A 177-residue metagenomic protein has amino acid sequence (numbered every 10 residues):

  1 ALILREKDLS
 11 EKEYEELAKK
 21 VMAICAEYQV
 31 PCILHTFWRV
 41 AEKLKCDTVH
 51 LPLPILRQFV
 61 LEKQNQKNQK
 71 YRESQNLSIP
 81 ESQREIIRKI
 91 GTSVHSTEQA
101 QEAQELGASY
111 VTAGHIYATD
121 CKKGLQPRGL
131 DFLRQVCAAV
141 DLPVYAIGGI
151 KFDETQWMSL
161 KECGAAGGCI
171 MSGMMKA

Functional and structural regions predicted by a protein language model:
A1-N65, N76: N-terminal active-site wall of soluble small-molecule enzyme domains
L2, A41, A103, V111 (+3 more regions): Conserved, mostly hydrophobic/aromatic
L2-L4, C32-L34, V49-L51, I90-T92 (+3 more regions): Hydrophobic faces of well-ordered beta-strands that scaffold small-molecule active sites in alpha/beta enzyme cores
E15-I33, R88-H95, Q126-A146: Alpha-helix-loop-beta-strand connector modules within alpha/beta enzyme cores
C32-D47, H95-L106, Y145-A146, I150-G168: Catalytic cores of alpha/beta
P52-L61, T112-G124, G149-F152, W157-A177: Glycine-rich phosphate-binding active-site loops on the catalytic face of alpha/beta enzymes
Q69, Q75-E85: Intrinsically disordered, low-complexity proline-rich regions
I90-K122: Histidine/lysine/aspartate-rich catalytic loop segments that bind and position anionic ligands
